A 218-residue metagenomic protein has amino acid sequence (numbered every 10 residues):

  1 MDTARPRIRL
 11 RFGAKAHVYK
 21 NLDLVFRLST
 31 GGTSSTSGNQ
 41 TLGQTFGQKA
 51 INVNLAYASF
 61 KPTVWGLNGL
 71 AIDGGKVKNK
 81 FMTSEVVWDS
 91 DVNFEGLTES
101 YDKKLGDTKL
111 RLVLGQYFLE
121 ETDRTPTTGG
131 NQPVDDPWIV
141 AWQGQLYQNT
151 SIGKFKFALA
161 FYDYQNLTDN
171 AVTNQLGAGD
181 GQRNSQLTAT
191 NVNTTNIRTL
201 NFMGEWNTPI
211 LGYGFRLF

Functional and structural regions predicted by a protein language model:
M1-I72, L97-L110, N149-S151, E205 (+1 more regions): Beta-barrel outer-membrane channel/assembly domains of diderm bacteria
D2, G38, N79-K80, N184: General secondary-structure edge motif
F26, K76, F161: Pocket-edge structural micro-motifs
T33, V77-M82: Conserved radical SAM core fold
V64-I72, K80, S84-E85, D89-F218: Signature for the C-terminal beta-barrel architecture of outer-membrane proteins
